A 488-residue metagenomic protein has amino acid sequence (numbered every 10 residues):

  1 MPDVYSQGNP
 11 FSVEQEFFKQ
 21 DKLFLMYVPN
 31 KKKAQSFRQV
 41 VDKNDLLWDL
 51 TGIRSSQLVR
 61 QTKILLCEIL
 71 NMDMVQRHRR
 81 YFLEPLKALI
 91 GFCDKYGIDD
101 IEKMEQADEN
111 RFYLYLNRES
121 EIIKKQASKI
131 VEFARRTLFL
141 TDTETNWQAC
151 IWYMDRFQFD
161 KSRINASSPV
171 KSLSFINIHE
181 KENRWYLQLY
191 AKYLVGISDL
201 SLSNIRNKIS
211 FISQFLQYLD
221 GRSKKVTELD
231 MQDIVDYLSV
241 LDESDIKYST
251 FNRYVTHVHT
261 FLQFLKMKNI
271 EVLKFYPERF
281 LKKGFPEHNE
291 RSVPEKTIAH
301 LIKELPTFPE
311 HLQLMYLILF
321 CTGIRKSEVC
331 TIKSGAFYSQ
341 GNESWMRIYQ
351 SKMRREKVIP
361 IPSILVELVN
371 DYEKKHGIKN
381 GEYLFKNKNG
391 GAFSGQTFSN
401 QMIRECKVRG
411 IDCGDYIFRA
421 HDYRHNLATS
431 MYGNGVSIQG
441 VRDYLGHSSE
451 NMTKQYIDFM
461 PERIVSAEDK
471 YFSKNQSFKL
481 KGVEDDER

Functional and structural regions predicted by a protein language model:
M1-K268, E304, L317: Charge-rich, intrinsically disordered N-terminal extensions that act as flexible nucleic-acid engagement or regulatory
K296-K326, D415, R424: Basic, Lys/Arg- and aromatic-enriched nucleic-acid-binding interface segment
I332-E367: Conserved tyrosine-mediated DNA breakage-rejoining catalytic core shared by Y-recombinases
F337-G341, Y416, V436-Q455, E462: Short, polar N-cap/turn motifs at the start of nucleic acid-interacting alpha helices
Q350-R354, L445-S473: Catalytic-site neighborhood detector that most strongly recognizes the C-terminal catalytic loop/helix of tyrosine
P362-D415: Active-site/catalytic core of tyrosine-dependent DNA strand-transfer enzymes
N389, D469-R488: C-terminal secondary-structure termini that scaffold catalytic or DNA-interacting sites
N400-Q439: Short, basic (Lys/Arg/His-rich) helix/loop patches that form interaction surfaces in the mid-to-C-terminal regions
